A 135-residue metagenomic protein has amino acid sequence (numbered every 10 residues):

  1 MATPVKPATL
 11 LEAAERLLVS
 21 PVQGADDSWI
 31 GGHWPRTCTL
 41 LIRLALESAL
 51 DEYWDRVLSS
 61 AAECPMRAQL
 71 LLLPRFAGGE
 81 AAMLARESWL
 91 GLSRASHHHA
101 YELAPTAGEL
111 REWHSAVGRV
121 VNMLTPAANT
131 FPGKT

Functional and structural regions predicted by a protein language model:
M1-A2, S59-T135: Long, charged low-complexity segments
M1-G32, W89, P126-T135: Charged alpha-helical initiation segments
T9-V19, L40, L44-S48, R86-R94 (+2 more regions): Generic structural signal for well-ordered, non-membrane alpha-helices
L18-W29, R56, S96-L103: Secondary-structure edge/capping motif, primarily at the C-terminal ends of alpha-helices and the immediately following
A25-S28, L44-A49, R67-F76: Short, mixed-charge, low-aromatic patches
G32-D55: Short, hydrophobic, well-ordered secondary-structure elements
